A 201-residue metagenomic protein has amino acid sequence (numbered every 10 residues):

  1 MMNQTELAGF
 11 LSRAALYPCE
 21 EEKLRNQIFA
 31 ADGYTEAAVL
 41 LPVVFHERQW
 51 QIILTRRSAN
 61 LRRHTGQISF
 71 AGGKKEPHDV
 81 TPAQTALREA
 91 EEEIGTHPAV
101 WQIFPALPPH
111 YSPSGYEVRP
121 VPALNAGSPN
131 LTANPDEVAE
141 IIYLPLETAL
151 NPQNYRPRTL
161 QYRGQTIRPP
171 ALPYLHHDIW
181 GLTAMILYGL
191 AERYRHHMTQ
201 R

Functional and structural regions predicted by a protein language model:
M1-S69, K74-P129, V138, E147 (+1 more regions): N-terminal leader/linker segments that precede catalytic domains of diphosphate-processing enzymes
T132: Short, conserved charged micro-motifs
D136-N151, Y155: C-terminal interaction segment
